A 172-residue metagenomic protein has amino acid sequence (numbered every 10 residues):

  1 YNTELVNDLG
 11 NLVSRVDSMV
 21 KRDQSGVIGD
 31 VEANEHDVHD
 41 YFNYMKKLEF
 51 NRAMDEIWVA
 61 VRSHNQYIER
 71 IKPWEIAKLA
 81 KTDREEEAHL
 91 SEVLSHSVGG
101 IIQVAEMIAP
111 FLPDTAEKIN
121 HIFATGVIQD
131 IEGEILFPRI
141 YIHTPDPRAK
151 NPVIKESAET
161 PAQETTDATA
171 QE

Functional and structural regions predicted by a protein language model:
Y1-H89: Long, charged, mostly alpha-helical binding arms that flank functional sites
N43, L48, W58-E172: Basic, alpha-helical terminal appendages of large translation-related enzymes
